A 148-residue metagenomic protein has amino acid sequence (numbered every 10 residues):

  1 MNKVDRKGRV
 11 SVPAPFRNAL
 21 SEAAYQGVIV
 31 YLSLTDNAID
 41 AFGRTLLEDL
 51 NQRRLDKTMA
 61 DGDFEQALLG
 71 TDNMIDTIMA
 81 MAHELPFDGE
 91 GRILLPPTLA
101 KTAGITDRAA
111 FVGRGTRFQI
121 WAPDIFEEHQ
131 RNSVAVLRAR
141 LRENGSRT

Functional and structural regions predicted by a protein language model:
M1-V10, A14-A38: A positional/architectural concept
D5, A80-M81: Short, small/polar residue-rich loop motifs at catalytic or cofactor-binding pockets
G8-V12, A41, G91-L95, I120: Short, structured motif recognition centered on aromatic/hydrophobic residues
E22-N37, K101-F126, L137-R138: A short beta-strand-loop micro-motif that forms or neighbors metal/cofactor- and ligand-binding patches at active-site
D40, R44-I78: Helix-adjacent hinge/juxtasegments
H83-R92, A100-T102, T106: Beta-rich strand-turn-strand
D124-T148: Short, Lys/Arg-rich amphipathic alpha-helical interaction segments that bind nucleic acids or acidic protein surfaces
